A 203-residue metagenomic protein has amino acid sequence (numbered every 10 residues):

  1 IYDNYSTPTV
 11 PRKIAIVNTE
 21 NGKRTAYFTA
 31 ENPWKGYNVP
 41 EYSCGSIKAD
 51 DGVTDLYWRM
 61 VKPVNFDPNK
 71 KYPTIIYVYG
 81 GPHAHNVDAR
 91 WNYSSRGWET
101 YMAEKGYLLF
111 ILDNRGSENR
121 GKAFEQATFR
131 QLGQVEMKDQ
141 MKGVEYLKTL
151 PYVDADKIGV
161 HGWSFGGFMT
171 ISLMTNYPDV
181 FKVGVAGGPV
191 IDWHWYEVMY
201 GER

Functional and structural regions predicted by a protein language model:
Y2-R203: Serine-hydrolase catalytic core recognition
